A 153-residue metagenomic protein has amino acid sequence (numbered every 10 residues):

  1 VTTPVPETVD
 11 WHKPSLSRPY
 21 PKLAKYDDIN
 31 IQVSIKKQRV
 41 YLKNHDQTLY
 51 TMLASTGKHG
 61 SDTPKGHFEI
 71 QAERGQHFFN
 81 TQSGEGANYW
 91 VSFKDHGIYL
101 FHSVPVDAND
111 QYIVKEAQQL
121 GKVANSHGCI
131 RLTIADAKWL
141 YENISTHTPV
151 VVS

Functional and structural regions predicted by a protein language model:
V1-E73: Cell wall/extracellular polymer interaction/catalysis modules
Y26, Y50, F68, F78-F79 (+2 more regions): Phenylalanine-focused residue identity feature
R74, N80-S153: Exported/periplasmic cell-wall-interacting domains
